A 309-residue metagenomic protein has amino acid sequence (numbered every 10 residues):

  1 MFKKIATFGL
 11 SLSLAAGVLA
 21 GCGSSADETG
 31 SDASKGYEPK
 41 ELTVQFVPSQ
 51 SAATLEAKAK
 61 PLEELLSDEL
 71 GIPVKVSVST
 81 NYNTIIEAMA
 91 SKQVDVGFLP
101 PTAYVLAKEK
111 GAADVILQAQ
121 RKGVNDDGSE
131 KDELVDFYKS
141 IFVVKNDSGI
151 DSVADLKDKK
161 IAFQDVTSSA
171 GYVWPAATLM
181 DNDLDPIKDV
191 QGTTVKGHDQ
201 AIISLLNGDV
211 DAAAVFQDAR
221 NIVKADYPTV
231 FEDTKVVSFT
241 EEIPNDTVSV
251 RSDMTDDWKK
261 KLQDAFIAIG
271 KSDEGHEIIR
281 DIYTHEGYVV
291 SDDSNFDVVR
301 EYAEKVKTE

Functional and structural regions predicted by a protein language model:
G17-G21: C-terminal motif of bacterial Sec signal peptides marking the signal peptidase cleavage site
G23-A26: Bacterial signal peptide processing site
G36-F46, Q50-L70, V250, M254-E309: An extracytoplasmic/periplasmic, membrane-proximal ligand-sensing/linker region
V47-D68, S79, Q120-R121, D136-I202: Bilobed "Venus flytrap"/periplasmic-binding protein-like clamshell domains and structurally analogous long
P73-T80, D95-F98, K188-G197, K235-S238: Short beta-strand-to-loop elements that line the ligand-binding cleft of bilobed periplasmic-binding protein-like
E87-A90, V94-D155: Acidic, polar ligand-binding/catalytic clefts
P101-A112, T178-D181, L206, D211-F231: A ligand-binding cleft/hinge motif common to bilobed small-molecule-binding domains
A113-V135, V190-Q191, K224-E242: Short beta-strand->loop
